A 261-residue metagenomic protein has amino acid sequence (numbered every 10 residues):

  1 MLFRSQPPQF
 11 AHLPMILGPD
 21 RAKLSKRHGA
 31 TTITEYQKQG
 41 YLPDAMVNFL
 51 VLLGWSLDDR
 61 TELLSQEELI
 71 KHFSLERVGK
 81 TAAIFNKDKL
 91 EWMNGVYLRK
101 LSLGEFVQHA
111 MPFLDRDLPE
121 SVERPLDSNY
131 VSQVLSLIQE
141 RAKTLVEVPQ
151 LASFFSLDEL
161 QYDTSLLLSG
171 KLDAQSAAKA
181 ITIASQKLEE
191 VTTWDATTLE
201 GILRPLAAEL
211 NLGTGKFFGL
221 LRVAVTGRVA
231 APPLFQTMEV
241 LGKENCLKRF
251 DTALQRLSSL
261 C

Functional and structural regions predicted by a protein language model:
M1-Y97, H109-P112, G219-V225, T252-A253: Alpha-helical recognition segments enriched in aromatics with Gly/Pro capping that present substrate-recognition
F10-L13, T61-S65, T81-K87, V107-Q108 (+5 more regions): Short coil/turn segments at secondary-structure boundaries
Y36-D44, K80-N86, R124-Q133, A208-K216 (+1 more regions): Structural motif
L50, M93-N94, L135-A142, L203 (+3 more regions): Short alpha-helical scaffolding segments that buttress acidic/His motifs in well-ordered protein cores
G54-D59, R99-L103, V146, G227-L234: Short helix-capping/linker segments at secondary-structure and domain boundaries
L103-L210: Small-residue-rich helix-loop
T197-L257, C261: Charged substrate- and nucleic-acid-binding regions of tRNA-handling and nucleotidyl-transfer enzymes, centered on
